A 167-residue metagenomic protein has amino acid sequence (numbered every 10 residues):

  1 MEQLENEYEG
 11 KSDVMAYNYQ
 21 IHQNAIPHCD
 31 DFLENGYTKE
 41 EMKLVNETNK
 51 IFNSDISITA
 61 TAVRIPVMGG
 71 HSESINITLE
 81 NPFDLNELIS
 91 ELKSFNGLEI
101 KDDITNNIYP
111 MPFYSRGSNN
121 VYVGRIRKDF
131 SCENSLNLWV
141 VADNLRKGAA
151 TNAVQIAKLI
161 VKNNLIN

Functional and structural regions predicted by a protein language model:
M1-E91: Active-site-lining helix/loop region of Rossmann-like oxidoreductase modules
I56-N167: C-terminal active-site/capping subdomain that shapes the small-molecule cofactor and substrate pocket of enzyme
